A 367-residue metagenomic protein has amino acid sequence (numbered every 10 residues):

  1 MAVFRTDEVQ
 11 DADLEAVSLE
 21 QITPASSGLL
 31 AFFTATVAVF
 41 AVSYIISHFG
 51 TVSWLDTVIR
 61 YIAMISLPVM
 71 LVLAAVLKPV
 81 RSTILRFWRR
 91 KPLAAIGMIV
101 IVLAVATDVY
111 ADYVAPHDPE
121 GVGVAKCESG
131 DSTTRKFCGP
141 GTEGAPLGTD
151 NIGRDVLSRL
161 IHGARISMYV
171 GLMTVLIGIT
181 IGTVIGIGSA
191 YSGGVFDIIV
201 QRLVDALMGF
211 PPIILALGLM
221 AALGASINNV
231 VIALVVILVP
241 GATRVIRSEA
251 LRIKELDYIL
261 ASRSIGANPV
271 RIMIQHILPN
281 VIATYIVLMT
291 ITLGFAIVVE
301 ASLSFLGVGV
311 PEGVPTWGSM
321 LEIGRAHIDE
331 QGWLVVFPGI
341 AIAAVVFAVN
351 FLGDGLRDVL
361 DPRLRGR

Functional and structural regions predicted by a protein language model:
M1-I179, T183, I187, A296 (+3 more regions): Gly/Trp-centered helix-boundary motif
I152-R367: Alpha-helical transmembrane segments of integral membrane proteins, especially multi-pass inner/plasma-membrane
